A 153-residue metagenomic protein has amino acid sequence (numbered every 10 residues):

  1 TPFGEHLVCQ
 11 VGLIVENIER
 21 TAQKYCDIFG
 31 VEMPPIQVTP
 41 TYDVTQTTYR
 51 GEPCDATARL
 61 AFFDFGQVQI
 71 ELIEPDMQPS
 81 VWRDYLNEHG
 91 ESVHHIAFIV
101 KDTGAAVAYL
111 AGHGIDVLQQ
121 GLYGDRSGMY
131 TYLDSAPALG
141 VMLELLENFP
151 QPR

Functional and structural regions predicted by a protein language model:
T1-P2, L13, G104-R153: Vicinal oxygen chelate
E5: Catalytic phosphate/metal-binding cores of nucleic-acid and nucleotide-processing enzymes, i.e., regions that mediate
V8-E16, L60-V68, Y85-D102: Vicinal oxygen chelate
N17-P40, R83-E91, V100-D125: Extended intrinsically disordered, low-complexity coil regions enriched in Ser, Thr, Gly, Ala and often Pro
E32-D84, S127-P150: Conserved short beta-strand elements that form part of the metal-binding/catalytic scaffold of enzyme active sites
